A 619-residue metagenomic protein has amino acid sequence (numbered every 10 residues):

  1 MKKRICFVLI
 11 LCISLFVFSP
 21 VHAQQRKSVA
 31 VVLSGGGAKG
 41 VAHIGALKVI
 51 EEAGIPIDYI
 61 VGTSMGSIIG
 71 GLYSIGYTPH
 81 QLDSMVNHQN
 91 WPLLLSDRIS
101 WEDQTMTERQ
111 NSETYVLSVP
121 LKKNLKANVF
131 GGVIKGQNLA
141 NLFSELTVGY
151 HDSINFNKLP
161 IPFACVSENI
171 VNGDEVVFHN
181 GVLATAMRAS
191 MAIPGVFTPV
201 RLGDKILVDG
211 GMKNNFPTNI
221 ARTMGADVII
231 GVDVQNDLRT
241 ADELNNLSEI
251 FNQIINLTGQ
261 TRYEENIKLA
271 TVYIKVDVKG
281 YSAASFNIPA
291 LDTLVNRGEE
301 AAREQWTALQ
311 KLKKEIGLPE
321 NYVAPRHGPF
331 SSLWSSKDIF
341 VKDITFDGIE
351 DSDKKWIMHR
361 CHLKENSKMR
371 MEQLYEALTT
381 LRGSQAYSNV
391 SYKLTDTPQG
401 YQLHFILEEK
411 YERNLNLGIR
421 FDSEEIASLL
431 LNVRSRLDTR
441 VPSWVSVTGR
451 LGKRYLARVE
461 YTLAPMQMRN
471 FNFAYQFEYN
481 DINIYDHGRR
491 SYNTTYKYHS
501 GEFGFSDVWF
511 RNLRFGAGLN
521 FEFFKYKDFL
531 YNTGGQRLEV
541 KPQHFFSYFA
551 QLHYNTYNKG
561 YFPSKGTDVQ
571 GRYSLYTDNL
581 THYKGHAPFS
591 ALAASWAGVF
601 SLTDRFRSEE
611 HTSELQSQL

Functional and structural regions predicted by a protein language model:
M1-L9: Bacterial N-terminal signal peptides that target proteins for export
V8-V17: Bacterial N-terminal signal peptides
H22-T63, G71-T379, G383-V390, L394-T395 (+1 more regions): Patatin-like phospholipase
G149-H151, K213-T218, T258-Q260, E502-F503 (+2 more regions): Glycine-rich, charged/polar anion/phosphate-binding loops that engage phosphate groups from diverse ligands
S153, D237-L238, S388, T439 (+5 more regions): Short beta-strands and strand-coil junctions in structured, solvent-facing domains, enriched
E372, A377, N389-Y561: Gram-negative/organellar outer-membrane beta-barrel architecture
N414-I419, F549-H553, Y557-S613, S617: C-terminal outer-membrane beta-barrel translocator/porin domains of Gram-negative envelope proteins and their
